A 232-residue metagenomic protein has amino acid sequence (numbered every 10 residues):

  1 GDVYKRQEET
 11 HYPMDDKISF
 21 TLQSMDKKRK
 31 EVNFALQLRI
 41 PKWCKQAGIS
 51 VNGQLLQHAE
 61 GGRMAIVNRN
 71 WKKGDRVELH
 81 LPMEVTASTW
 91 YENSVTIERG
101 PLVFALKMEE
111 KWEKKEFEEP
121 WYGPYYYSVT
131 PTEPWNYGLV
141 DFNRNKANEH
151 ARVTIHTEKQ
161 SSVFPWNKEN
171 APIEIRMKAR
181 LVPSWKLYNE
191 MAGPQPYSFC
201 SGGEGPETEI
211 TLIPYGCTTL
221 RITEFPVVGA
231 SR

Functional and structural regions predicted by a protein language model:
D2-K30, E60, R69, H80-R232: C-terminal beta-rich recognition modules with glycine/proline-rich loops and embedded aromatic residues
E31-V51: Beta-strand-rich binding/interaction modules
I40-K42, G53, W71, M83: A short beta-strand motif that forms part of the nucleic acid-binding face of small beta-barrel RNA-binding folds
I49-Q57, G100: Short strand-turn-strand beta-turns centered on an Asx-Gly dipeptide
L55, R63-M64: Active-site-proximal, structured, solvent-exposed surfaces of multi-pass membrane proteins that position macromolecular
